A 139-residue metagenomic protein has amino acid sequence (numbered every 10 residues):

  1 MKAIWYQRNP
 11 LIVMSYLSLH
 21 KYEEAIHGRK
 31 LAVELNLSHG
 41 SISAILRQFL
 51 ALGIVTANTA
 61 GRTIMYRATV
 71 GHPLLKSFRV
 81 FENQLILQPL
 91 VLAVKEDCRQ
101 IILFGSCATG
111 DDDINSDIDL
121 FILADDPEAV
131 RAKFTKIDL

Functional and structural regions predicted by a protein language model:
M1-I101, R131-K136: Helical scaffold of the NTase/Pol beta-like nucleotidyltransferase catalytic core
Q88-I118, L123-P127: Active-site nucleotide-donor binding segment shared across nucleotidyl transfer reactions
